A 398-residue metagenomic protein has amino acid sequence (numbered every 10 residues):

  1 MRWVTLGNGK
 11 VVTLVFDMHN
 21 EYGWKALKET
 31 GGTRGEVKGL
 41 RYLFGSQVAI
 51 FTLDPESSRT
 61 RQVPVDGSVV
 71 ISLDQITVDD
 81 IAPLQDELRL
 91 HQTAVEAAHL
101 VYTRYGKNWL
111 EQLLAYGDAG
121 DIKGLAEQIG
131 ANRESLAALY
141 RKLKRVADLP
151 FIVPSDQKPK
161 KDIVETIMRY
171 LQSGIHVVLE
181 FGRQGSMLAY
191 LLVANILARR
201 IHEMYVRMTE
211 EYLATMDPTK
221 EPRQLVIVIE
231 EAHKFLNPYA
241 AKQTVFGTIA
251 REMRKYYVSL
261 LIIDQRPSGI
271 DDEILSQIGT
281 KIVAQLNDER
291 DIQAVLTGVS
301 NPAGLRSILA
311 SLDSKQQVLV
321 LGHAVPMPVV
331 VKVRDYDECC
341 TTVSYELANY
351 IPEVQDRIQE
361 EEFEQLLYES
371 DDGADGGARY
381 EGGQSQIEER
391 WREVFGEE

Functional and structural regions predicted by a protein language model:
M1-V15, H19-G39, L43-T248, S314 (+1 more regions): P-loop NTPase motor domains
G7-G9, A82-E96, D118, Y256-G279 (+2 more regions): Repeat-unit-sized solenoid/scaffold elements
E29-G32, F44-V48, P83, R207-A214 (+5 more regions): Short C-terminal domain-edge/linker segments immediately following a structured domain
P55, Q184, A232-H233, P267 (+3 more regions): Short, glycine-/Ser/Thr-/acidic-enriched flexible segments
S135, A240-K255, Y368-G376, E381: Long, charge-rich low-complexity segments
A194-A198, G279, V299-S300, Y336: Short, solvent-exposed amphipathic alpha-helical segments in soluble enzyme and RNA/protein-processing domains
A250-K332: Conserved ATP-driven motor cores of ASCE-family P-loop NTPases powering translocation/secretion/packaging/pilus
K315-E398: Conserved P-loop NTPase motor module
